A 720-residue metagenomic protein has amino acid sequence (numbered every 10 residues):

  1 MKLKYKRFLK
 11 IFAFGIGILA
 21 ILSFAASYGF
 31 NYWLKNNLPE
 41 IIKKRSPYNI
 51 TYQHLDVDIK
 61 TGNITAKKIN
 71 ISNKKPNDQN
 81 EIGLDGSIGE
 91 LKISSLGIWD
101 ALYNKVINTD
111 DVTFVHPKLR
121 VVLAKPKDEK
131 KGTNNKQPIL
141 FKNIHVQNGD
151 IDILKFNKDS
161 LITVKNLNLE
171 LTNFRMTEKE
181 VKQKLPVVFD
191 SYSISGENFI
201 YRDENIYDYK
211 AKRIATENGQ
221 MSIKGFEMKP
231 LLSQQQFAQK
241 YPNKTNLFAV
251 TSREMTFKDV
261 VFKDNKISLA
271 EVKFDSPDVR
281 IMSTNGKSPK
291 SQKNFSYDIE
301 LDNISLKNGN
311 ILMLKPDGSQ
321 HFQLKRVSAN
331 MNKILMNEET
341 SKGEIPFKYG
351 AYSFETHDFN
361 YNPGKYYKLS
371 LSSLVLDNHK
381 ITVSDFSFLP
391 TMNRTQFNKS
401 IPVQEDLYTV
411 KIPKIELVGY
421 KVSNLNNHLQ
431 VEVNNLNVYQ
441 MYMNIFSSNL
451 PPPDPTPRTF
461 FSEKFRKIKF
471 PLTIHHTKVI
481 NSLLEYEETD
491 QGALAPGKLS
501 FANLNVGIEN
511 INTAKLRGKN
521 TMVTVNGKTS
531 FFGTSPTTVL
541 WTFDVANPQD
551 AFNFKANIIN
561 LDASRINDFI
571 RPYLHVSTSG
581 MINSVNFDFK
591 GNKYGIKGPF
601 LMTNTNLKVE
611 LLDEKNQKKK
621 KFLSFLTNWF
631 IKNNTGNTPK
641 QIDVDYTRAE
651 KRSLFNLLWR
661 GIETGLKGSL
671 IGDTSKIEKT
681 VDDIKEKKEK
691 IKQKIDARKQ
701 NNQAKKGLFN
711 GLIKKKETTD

Functional and structural regions predicted by a protein language model:
K2-F12, L540-V545, D550, N557 (+1 more regions): Extended terminal
K2-P47, K158: N-terminal type II signal-anchor transmembrane helix that functions as the membrane-insertion/stop-transfer segment
I16, Q234, N393-T395, P452-T456: Acidic/polar low-complexity surface segments
Y48-N49, Q53-P126, G132-K165, T172-E227 (+5 more regions): Flexible beta-edge/linker motif
V122-K130, G286-K290, P451-P457, Y573 (+1 more regions): Flexible, surface-exposed loop regions and adjacent strand-edge segments of Gram-negative outer-membrane beta-barrel
K131-L154, S291-P316, E355-H357, Y420-L425 (+3 more regions): Solvent-exposed beta-strand/coil patches in large extracellular/periplasmic or lumenal scaffold regions
D159-V164, S319-L324, N449, D454: Extended intrinsically disordered, low-complexity coil regions enriched in Ser, Thr, Gly, Ala and often Pro
K229, V279, L389, S530 (+2 more regions): Short, solvent-exposed aromatic-acidic interface loops
